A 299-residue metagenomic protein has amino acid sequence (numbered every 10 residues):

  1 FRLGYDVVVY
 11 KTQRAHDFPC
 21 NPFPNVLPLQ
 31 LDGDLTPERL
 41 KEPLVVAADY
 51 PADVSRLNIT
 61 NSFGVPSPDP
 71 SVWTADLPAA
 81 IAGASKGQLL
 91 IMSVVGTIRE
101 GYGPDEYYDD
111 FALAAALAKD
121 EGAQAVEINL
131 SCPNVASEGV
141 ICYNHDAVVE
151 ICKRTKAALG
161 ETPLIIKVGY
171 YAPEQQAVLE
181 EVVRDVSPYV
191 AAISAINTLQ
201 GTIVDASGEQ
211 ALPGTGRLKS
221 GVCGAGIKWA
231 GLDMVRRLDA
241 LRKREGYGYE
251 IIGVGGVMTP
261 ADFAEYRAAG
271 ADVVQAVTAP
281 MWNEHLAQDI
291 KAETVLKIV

Functional and structural regions predicted by a protein language model:
F1-L90, V95-E100, I290, K297: N-terminal capping/small domains of soluble enzymes
F1-R2, E106-L113, A172-S187, A240-R244 (+1 more regions): Catalytic cores of alpha/beta
V7-H16, L130-C132, A192-G201, G256-V257 (+1 more regions): Glycine-rich phosphate-binding active-site loops on the catalytic face of alpha/beta enzymes
T12-F23, N58-V65, Q124-H145, I203-V204 (+2 more regions): Glycine-rich, proline-tolerant flexible connector loops at the mouths of alpha/beta enzymes
D17-P37, T202-S220, R267-A268, A279-V299: C-terminal helical cap(s) of enzyme catalytic domains, especially alpha/beta-barrels
S62-P66, V94-D110, K167-Q176, E250-G256: Active-site mouth loops of central-metabolism enzymes
S85-S93, A158-Y170, A240-V254: Short beta-strand/loop segments at the ligand-binding rim of alpha/beta enzyme cores
P133-Y143, E181-Y247: Glycine/Thr-rich beta-alpha phosphate-binding loop at enzyme active sites
